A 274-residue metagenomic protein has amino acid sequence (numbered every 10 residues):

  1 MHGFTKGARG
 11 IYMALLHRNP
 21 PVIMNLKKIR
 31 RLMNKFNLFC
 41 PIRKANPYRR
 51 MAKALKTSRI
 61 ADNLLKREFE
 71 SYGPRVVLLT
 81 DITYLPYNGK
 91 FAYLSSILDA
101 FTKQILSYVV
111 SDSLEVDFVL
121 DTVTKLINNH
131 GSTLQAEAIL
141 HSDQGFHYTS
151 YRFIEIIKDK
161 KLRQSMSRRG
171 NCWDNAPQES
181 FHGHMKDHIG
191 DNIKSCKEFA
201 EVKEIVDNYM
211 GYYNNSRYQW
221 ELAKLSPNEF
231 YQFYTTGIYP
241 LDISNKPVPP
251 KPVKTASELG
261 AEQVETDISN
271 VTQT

Functional and structural regions predicted by a protein language model:
M1-G73, N171, Y231-T235: Basic, flexible linker segments flanking DNA-binding modules in nucleic acid-interacting mobile-element proteins
I11, I29, M33, L65 (+12 more regions): Mobile genetic element proteins and their domesticated derivatives, centered on retroelements and DNA transposons
A52, S142-Q144, S150-Y151, M166-D187 (+2 more regions): RNase H-like two-metal-ion nuclease catalytic core shared by retroviral integrases and related mobile-element nucleases
R67-L106, D112-S113: An active-site-proximal beta-strand-loop segment
K90, V109-T133: Active-site beta-loop-alpha junctions of metal-dependent nucleic acid enzymes, especially the RNase H-like/DDE
Q104-Y108, Q164-S167, D191-N192: Short small-residue beta-strand/loop micro-motif enriched in glycine and branched aliphatics
T133-T149, A223-P227: Acidic/histidine-rich, metal-coordinating catalytic segments
K158-L162, H184-T274: C-terminal domain-tail junction helix/linker
